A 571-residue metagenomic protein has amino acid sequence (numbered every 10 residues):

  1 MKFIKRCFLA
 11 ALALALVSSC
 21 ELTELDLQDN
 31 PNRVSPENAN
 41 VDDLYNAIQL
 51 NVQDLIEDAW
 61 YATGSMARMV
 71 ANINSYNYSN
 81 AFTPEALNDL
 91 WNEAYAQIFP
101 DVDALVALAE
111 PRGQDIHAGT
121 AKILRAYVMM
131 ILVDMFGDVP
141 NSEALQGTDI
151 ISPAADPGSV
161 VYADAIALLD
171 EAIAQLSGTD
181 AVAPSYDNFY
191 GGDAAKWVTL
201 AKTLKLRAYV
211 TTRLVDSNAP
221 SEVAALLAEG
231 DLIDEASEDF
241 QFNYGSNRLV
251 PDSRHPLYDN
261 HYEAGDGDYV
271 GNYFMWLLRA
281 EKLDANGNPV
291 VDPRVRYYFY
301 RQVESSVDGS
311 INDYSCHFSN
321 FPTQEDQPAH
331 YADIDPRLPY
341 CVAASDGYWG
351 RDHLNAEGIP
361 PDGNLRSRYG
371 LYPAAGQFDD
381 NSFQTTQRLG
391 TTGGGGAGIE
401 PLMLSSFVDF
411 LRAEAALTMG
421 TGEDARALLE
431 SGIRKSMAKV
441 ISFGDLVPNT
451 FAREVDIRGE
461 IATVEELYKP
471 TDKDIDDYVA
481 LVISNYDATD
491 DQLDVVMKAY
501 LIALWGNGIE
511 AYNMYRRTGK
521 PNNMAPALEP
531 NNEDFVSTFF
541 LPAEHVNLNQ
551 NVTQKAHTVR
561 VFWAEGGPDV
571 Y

Functional and structural regions predicted by a protein language model:
M1-F8: Bacterial N-terminal signal peptides that target proteins for export
C20-L27, V70-Y78, D134-E143, G459-D474: Short, compositionally biased low-complexity segments
C20-R68, N74-N77, E85, D89 (+5 more regions): Membrane-proximal, proline-rich intrinsically disordered regions
A39, V70-G444, T489-D491: Structured, solvent-exposed acidic/aromatic patches
W60-G64, F299-R301, G508-R517: Short coil/turn segments at secondary-structure boundaries
D409, L417, S436-Y571: C-terminal functional modules
